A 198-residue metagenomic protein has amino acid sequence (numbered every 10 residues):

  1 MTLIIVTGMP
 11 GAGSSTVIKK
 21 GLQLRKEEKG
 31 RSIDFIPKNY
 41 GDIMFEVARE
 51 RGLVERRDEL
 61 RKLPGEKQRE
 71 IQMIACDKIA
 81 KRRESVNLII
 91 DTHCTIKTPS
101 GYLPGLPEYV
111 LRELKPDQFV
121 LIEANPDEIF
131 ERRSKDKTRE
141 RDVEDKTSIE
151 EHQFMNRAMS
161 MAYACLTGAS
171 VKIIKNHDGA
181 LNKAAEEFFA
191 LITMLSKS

Functional and structural regions predicted by a protein language model:
V6: Hydrophobic anchor at the beta1->P-loop junction of P-loop NTPases
M9: P-loop (Walker A) phosphate-binding loop of NTP-binding proteins
S14: Conserved lysine of the Walker
V17: Hydrophobic positions on the alpha1 helix immediately C-terminal to the Walker A/P-loop
Q23-I36: Post-Walker A helix-loop "phosphate-sensing" segment adjacent to the P-loop in P-loop NTPases
I36-P104: ATP-dependent small-molecule kinase phosphotransfer cores that center on conserved nucleotide phosphate-binding segments
T92-D136: ATP-dependent NMP and nucleoside kinases share a basic, alpha-helical "lid"
T138, R157-S198: NTP-dependent small-molecule kinase module
